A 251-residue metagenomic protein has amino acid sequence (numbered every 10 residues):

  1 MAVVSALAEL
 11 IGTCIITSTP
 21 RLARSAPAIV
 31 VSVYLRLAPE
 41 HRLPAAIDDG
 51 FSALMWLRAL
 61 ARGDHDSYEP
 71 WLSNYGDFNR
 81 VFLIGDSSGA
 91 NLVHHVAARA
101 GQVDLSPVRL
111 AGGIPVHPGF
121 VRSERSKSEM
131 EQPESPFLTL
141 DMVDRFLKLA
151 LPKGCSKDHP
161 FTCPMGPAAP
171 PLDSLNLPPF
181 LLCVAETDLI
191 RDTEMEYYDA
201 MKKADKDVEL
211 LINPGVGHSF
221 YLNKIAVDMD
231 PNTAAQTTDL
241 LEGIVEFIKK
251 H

Functional and structural regions predicted by a protein language model:
M1-H251: Alpha/beta-hydrolase superfamily serine-hydrolase fold, recognizing
